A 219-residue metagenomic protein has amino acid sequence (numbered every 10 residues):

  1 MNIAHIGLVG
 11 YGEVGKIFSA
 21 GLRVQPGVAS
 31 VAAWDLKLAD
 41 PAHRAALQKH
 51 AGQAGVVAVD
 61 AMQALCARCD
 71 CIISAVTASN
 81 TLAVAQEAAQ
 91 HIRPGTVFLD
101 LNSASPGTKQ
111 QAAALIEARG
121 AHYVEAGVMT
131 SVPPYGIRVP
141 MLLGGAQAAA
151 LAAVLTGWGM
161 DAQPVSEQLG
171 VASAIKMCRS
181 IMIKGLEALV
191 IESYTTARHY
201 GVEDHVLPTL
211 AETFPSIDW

Functional and structural regions predicted by a protein language model:
M1-A67: NAD(P)+-binding Rossmann beta1-loop-alpha1 motif at the extreme N-terminus of oxidoreductases
Y11, S74-T77, L101-N102, P140 (+1 more regions): Glycine- and other small-residue-rich loops at beta-strand/loop junctions that grip anionic moieties
E13-I17, A64, I72, V97 (+5 more regions): Amphipathic alpha-helical hairpins
R23, G52, E117, T156 (+1 more regions): Anion (oxyanion) recognition and catalysis
S30, G55-V57, V97, H122 (+1 more regions): Conserved beta-strand segments of alpha/beta enzyme cores
M62-Y123: Rossmann-fold NAD(P) dinucleotide-binding segment
A104, K109-K184: Rossmann-fold dinucleotide-binding core
I175-W219: Helical "substrate-binding/catalytic lid" subdomain of Rossmann-like NAD(P)-dependent dehydrogenases/reductases
